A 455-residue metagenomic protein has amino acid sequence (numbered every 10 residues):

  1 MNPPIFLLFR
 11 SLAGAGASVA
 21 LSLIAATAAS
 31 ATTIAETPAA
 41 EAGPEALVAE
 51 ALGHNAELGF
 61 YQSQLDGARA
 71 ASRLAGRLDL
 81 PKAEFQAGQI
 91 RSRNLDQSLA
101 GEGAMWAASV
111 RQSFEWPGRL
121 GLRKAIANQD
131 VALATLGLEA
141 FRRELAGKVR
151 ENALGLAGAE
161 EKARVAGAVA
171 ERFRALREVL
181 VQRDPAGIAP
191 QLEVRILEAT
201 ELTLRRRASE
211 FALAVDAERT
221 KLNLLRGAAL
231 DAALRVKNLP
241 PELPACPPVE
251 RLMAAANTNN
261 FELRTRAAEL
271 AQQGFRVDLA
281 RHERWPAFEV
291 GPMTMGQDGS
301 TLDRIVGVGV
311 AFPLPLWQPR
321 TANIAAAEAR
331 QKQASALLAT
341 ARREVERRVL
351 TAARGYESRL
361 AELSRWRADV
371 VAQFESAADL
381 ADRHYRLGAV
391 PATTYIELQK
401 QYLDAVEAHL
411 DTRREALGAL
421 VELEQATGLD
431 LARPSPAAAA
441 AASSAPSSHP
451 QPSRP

Functional and structural regions predicted by a protein language model:
N2-L7, T33-T37, L410-P455: Acidic, low-complexity, intrinsically disordered peripheral segments
N2-P3, A42, L138-N257, A352-R359 (+1 more regions): Periplasmic alpha-helical coiled-coil/stalk elements that build and connect Gram-negative outer-membrane
S11-T27: Bacterial N-terminal signal peptides
T37, E45-G53, A189, E193-V194 (+4 more regions): Amphipathic alpha-helical coiled-coil scaffold segments and their short linker/junction regions
A49-G59, D66-P81, A108-I126, L136-R143 (+6 more regions): A glycine-/polar-enriched beta->alpha junction
F60-A75, F141, L145-A166, A175-E178 (+5 more regions): Amphipathic alpha-helical coiled-coil segments
K82-S92, L120, A287-Q297: Transmembrane beta-strand segments that form the barrel wall of outer-membrane beta-barrel proteins
E102-W106, L302-V306: Residues that define the transmembrane beta-barrel architecture of outer-membrane proteins
